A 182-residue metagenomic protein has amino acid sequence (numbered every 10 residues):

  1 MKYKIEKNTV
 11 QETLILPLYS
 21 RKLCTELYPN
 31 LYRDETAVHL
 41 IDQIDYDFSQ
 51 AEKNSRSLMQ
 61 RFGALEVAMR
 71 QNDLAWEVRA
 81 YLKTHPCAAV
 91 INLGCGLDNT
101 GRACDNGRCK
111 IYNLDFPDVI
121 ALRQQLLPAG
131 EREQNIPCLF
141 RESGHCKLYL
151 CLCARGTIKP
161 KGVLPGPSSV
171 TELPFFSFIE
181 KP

Functional and structural regions predicted by a protein language model:
M1-I91, C95-C138, S143-G144, L152: Rossmann-like AdoMet
L150-P182: A short SAM/SAH-binding and catalytic strip from SAM-dependent methyltransferases
